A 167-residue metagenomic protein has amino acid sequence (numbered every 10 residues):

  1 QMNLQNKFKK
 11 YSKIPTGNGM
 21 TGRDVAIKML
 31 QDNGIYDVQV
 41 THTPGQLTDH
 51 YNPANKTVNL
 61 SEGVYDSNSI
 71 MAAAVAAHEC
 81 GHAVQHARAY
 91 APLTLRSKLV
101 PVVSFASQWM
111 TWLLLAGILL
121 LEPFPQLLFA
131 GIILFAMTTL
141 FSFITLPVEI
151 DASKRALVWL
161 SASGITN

Functional and structural regions predicted by a protein language model:
N3-S104, L140-N167: Polar-ligand-bearing catalytic/cofactor-coordination segments of membrane-embedded or membrane-tethered inner-membrane
Q85, L121, F135: Short, electropositive, low-hydrophobicity segments enriched in small/polar residues
V100-F124: Post-HExxH zinc-binding segment in Zn-dependent metallohydrolases
P123-I133: Hydrophobic alpha-helical transmembrane segments
I132-F141: Small-residue-enriched core segments of transmembrane alpha-helices in multipass membrane transport and channel
